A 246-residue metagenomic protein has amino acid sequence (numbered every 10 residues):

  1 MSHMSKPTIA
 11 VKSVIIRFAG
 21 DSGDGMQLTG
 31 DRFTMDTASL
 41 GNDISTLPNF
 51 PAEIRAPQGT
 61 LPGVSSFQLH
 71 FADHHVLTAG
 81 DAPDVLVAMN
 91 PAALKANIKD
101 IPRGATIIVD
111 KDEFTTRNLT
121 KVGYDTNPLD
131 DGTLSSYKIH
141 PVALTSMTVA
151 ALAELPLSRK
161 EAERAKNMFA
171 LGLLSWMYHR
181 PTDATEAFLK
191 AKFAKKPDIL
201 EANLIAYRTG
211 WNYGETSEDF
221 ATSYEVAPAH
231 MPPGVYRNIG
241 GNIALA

Functional and structural regions predicted by a protein language model:
S2-A246: Active-site cofactor/cluster-binding pocket
